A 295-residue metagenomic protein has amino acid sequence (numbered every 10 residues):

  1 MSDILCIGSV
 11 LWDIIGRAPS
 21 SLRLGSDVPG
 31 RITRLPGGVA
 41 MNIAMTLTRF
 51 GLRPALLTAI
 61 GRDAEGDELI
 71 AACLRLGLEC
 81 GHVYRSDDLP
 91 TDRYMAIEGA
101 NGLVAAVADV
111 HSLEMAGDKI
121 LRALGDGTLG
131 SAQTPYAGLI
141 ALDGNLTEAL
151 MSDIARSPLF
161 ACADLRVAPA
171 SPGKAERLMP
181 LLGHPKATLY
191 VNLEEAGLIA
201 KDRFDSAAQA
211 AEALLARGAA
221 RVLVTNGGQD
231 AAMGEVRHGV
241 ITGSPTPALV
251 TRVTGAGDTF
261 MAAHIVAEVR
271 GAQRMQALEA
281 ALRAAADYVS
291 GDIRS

Functional and structural regions predicted by a protein language model:
M1-L5, V28, A175, A207-S295: Conserved phosphate-binding/catalytic region of the ribokinase-like
M1-R23: Positively charged, low-complexity intrinsically disordered leader regions
D3-L5, G138-L139, D164, T188: Structural motif
I4, P54, C80-G81, L165 (+1 more regions): Hydrophobic anchor at the start of a short beta-strand that flanks the dinucleotide cofactor-binding loop
W12, L24-S26, R34, R49-G138: Conserved N-terminal subdomain of the carbohydrate kinase-like
P19-A40: Short catalytic helix/loop segments, enriched in acidic residues and glycine and frequently bearing histidine
A44-R53, A267-R270: Alpha-helix C-terminal capping segments
A155, L159-V240: Conserved phosphate/ATP/ADP-binding segment of small-molecule kinases
